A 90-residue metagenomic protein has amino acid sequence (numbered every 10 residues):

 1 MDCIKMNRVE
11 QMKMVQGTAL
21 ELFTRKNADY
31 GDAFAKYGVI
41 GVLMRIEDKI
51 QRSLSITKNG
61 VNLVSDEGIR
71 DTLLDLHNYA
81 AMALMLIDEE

Functional and structural regions predicted by a protein language model:
M1-E90: Intrinsically disordered, low-complexity regulatory regions that flank transcription factor DNA-binding cores
